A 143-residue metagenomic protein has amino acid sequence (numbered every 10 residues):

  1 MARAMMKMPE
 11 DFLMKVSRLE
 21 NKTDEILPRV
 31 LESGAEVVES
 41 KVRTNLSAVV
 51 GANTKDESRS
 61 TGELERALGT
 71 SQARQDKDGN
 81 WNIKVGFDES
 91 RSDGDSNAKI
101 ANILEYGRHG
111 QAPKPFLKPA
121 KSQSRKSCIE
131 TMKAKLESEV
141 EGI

Functional and structural regions predicted by a protein language model:
M1-K84, D88-D93, A98-I143: Short, Lys/Arg-rich flexible segments
